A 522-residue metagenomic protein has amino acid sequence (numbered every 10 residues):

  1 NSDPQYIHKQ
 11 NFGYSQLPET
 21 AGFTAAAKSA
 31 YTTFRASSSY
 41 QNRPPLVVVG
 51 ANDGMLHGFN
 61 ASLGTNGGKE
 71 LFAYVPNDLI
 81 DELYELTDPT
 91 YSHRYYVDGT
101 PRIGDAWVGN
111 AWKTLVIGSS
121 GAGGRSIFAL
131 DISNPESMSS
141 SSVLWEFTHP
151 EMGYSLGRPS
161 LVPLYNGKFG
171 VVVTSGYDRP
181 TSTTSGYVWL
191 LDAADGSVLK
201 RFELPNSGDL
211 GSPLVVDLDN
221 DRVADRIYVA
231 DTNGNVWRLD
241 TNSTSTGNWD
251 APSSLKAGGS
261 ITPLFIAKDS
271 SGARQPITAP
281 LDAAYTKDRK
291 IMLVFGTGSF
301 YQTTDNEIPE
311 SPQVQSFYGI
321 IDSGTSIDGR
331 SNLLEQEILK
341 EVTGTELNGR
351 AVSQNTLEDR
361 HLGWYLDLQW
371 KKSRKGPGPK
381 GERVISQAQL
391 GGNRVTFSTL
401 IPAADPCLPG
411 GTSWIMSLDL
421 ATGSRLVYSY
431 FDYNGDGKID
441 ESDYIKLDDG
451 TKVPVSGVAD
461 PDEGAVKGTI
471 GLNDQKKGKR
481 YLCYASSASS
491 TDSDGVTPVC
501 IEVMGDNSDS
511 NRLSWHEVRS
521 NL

Functional and structural regions predicted by a protein language model:
N1-L522: A fold-level detector for beta-propeller and closely related beta-sheet-rich head/sensor domains
